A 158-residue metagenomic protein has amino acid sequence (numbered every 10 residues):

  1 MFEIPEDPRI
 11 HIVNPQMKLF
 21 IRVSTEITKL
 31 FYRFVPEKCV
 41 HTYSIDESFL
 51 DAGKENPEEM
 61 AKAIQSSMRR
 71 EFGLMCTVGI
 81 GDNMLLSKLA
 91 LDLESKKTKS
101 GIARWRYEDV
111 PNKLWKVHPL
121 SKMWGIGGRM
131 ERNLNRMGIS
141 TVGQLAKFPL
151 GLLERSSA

Functional and structural regions predicted by a protein language model:
M1-A158: Gly/Gly-Pro- and Ser/Thr-rich, intrinsically disordered tail segments characteristic of DNA damage-repair and tolerance
